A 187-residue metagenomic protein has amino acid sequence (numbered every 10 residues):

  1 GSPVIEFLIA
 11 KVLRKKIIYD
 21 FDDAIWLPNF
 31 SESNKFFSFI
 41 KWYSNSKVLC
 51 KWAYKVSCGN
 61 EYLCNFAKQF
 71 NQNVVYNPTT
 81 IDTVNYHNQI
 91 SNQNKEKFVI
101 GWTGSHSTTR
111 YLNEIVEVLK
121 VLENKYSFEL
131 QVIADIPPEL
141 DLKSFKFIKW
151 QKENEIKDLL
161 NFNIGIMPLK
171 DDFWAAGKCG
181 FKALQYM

Functional and structural regions predicted by a protein language model:
G1-R14, D20, L112: An aromatic- and histidine-rich active-site surface loop
E6-L13, F36-V56: Membrane-proximal helix-turn-helix segments that form the acceptor-binding/catalytic region of lipid-linked
L13-K16, A53-Y54, N71-Q72, F128: A short helix->loop->beta-strand "cap" motif at the edges of active sites that frequently abuts
K15-I17, N71-Y76, D141-K152: Active-site regions of enzymes building and remodeling cell-envelope glycoconjugates
I17-K47, D82, H87-N88, E96 (+1 more regions): Acceptor-binding helix/loop patch of EC 2.4 sugar-transfer enzymes, predominantly nucleotide-sugar-dependent
C50-N88: Donor nucleotide-sugar binding/catalytic pocket of nucleotide-sugar-dependent glycosyltransferases
I81-N161: Conserved catalytic-core segment of nucleotide-activated headgroup transferases in glycan assembly
R110, E153-M187: Nucleotide-sugar-dependent
